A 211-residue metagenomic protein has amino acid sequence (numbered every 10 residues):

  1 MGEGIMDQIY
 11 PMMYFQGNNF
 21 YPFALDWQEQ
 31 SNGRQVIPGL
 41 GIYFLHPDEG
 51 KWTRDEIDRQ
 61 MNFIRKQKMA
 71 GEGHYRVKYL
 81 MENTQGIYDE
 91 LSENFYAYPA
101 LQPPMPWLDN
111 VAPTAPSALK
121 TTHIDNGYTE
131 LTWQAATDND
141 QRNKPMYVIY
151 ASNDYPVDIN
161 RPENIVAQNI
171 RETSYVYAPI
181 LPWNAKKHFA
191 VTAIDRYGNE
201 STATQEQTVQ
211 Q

Functional and structural regions predicted by a protein language model:
M1, I5-F20, R34-L108: Substrate-binding cleft of secreted/luminal carbohydrate-active enzymes
Y10-F15, L40-I42, G73-R76, W133-A135 (+4 more regions): Active-site proximal loops enriched in glycine and acidic residues that flank catalytic Cys/His/Asp and coordinate
N19-W27: Active-site-adjacent beta->alpha loops and helix N-cap segments on the catalytic face of soluble alpha/beta enzymes
G86-R142, W183, Y197-Q211: Pro/Thr/Ser/Gly-rich low-complexity, intrinsically disordered linker/stalk tracts
A136-R161, K186: Solvent-exposed loop/turn segments flanking beta-strands in beta-repeat/beta-sandwich domains
I165-R171: Short beta-strand segments within Ig-like beta-sandwich modules, predominantly Fibronectin type-III
R171-Y177: Short S/T/G- and acidic-enriched coil/turn segments that sit immediately N-terminal to beta-strands in beta-sandwich
Y177-S201: Beta-strand-rich modules
